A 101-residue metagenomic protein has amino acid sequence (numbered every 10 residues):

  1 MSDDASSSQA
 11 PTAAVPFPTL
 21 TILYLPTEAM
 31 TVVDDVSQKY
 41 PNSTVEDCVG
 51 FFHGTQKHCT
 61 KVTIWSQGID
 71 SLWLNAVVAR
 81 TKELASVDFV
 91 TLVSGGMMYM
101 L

Functional and structural regions predicted by a protein language model:
S2-L101: Positively charged, small/polar-rich N-terminal and surface patches that mediate targeting and assembly and bind
